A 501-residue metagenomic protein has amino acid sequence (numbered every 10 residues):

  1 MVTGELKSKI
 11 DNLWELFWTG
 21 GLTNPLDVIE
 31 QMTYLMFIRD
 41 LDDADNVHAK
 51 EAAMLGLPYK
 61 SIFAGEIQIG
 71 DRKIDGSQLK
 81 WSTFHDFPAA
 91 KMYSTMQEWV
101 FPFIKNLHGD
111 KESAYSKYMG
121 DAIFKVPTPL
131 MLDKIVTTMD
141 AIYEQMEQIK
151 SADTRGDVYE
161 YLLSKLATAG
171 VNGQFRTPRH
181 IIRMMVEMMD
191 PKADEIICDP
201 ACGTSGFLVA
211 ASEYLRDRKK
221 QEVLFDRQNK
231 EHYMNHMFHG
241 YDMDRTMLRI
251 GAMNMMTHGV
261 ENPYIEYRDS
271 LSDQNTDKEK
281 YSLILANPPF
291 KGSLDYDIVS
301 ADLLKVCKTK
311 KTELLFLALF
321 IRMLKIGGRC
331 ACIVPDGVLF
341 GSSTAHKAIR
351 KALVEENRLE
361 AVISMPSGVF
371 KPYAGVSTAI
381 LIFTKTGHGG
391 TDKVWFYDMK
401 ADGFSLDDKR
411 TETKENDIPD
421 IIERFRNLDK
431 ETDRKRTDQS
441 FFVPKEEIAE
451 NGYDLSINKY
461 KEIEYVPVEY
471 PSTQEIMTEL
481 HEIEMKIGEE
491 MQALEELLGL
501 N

Functional and structural regions predicted by a protein language model:
M1-A193, Y264-N275, S364-G368, G390-S405 (+1 more regions): Non-catalytic, mostly N-terminal accessory regions of nucleic-acid modification and defense proteins
D11, T137, E231, E261-I265 (+4 more regions): Short acidic (Asp/Glu) and glycine-rich catalytic loops that position anionic groups and cofactors
V28, M32, M243-I250, I265 (+1 more regions): Conserved Class I SAM-dependent methyltransferase catalytic core
D42, T204, R245-T246, S272 (+5 more regions): Conserved nucleotide-binding/hydrolysis micro-motifs of P-loop NTPases
Q148, A201, G240-D244, L283 (+6 more regions): Hydrophobic alpha-helical scaffolding
V171-A286, K291-D295, D302, K310 (+4 more regions): Conserved S-adenosyl-L-methionine
Y281-N287, S293, I321, I463 (+2 more regions): DNA target-recognition domains and sequence-specific DNA-contacting regions of bacterial/archaeal
R358-L359, K371-I421: C-terminal, active-site-flanking charged/polar segments
